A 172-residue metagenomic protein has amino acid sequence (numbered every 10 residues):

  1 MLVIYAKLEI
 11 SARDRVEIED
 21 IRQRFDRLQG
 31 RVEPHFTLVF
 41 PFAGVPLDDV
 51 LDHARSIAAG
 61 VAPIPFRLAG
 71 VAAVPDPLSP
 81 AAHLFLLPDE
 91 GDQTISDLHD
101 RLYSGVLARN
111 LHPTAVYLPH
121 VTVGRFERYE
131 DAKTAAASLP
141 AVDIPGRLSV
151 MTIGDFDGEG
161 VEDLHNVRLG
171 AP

Functional and structural regions predicted by a protein language model:
M1-P172: Histidine-dependent nucleotide/RNA phosphoesterase domain, centered on the 2H-phosphoesterase fold with its duplicated
